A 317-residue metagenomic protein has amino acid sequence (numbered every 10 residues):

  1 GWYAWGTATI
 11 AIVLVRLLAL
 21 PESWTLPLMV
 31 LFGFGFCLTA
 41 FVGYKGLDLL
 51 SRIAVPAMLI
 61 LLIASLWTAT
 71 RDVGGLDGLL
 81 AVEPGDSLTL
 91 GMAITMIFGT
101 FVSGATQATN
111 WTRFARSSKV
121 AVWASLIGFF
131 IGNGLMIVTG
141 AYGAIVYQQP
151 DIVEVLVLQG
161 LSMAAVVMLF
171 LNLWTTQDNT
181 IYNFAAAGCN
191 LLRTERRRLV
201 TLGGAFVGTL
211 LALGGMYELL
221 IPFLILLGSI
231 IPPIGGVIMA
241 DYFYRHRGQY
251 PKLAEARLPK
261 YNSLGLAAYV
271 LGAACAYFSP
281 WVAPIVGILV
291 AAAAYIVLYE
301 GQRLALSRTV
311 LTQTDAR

Functional and structural regions predicted by a protein language model:
G1-L20, W174-N190: Hydrophobic transmembrane alpha-helices that form the core helical bundles of multi-pass secondary transporters
T9-L20, F32-A54, N110-R116, A186 (+1 more regions): Membrane-water interface regions at transmembrane-helix termini and the short interhelical loops of multi-pass membrane
I12-V15, W24, A40, P56-V82 (+4 more regions): Hydrophobic alpha-helical segments and their helix-loop junctions in multi-pass secondary transporters
L17-V42, P56-S65, T89-A105, F130-I137 (+2 more regions): Transmembrane alpha-helical segments of multi-pass small-molecule transport proteins
P27-F32, F36-A69, P84, V122-F129 (+2 more regions): Membrane-interface loop-to-helix entry segments
T68-D72, A81-G143, V157-D178, P259-A273: Hydrophobic, membrane-embedded alpha-helices of multi-pass small-molecule transporters
I131, L135-Q177, I181, G188-T194 (+3 more regions): TM-loop-TM module centered on a large, flexible mid-protein loop between adjacent transmembrane helices in multi-pass
G235-R317: C-terminal membrane-solvent junction of multi-pass transporters and transport-like membrane proteins
